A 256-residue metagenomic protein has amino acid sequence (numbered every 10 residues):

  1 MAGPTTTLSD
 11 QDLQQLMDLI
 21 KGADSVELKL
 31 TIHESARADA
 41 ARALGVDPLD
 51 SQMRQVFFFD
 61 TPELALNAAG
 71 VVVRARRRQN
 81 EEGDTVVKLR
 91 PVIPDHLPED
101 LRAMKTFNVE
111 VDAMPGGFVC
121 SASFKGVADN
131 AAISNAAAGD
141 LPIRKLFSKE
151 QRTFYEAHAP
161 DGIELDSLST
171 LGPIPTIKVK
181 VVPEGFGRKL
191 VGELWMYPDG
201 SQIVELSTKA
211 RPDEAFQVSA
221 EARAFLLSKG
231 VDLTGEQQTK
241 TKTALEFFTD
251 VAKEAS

Functional and structural regions predicted by a protein language model:
A2-S256: Phosphate-end processing signature that detects enzymes handling 5′-triphosphorylated RNA and polyphosphate
